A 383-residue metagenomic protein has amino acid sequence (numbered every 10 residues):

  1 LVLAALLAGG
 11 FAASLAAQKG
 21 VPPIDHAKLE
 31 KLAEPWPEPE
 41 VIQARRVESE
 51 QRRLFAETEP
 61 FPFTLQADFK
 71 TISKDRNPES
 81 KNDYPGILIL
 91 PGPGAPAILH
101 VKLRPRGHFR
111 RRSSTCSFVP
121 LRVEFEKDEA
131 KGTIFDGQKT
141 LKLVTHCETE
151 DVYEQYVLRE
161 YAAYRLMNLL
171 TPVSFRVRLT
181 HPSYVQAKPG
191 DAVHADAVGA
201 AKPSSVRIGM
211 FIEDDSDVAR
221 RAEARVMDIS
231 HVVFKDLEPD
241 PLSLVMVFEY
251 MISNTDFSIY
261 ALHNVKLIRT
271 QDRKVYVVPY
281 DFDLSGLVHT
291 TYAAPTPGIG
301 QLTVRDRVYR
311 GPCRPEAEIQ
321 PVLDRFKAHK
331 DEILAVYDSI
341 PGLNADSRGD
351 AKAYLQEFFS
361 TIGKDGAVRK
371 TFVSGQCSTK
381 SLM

Functional and structural regions predicted by a protein language model:
V2-G10: Bacterial N-terminal signal peptides
A17-M383: Phosphate/dinucleotide-binding and metal-coordinating scaffold of catalytic cores in nucleotide-dependent enzymes
